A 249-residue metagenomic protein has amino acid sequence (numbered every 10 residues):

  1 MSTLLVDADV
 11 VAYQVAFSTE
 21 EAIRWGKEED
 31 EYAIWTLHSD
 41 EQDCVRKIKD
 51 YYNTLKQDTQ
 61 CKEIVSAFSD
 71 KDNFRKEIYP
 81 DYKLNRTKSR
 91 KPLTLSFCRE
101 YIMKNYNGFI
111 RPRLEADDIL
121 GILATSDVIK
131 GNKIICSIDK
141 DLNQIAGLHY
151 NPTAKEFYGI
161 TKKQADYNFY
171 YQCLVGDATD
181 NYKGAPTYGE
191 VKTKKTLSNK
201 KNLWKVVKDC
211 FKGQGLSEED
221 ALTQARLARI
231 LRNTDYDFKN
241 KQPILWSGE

Functional and structural regions predicted by a protein language model:
M1-V65, S69, K76: Non-catalytic, usually N-terminal nucleic-acid engagement modules in DNA/RNA processing proteins
Q14-F17, R75-D81, Q144-L148, K194-K195: A short acidic (Asp/Glu
T19-E21, N73-N85, I230-N233: A short secondary-structure junction motif
K27-E31, W35, T59-C61, N85-E249: Extended two-metal-dependent nuclease catalytic cores across DNA- and RNA-processing enzymes
T54, N73, I78-Y79, P92-L95: Conserved phosphate/metal-binding and DNA-contacting active-site motifs used in DNA phosphodiester-bond processing
D70-F74, K140-D141: Short, internal active-site loops enriched in acidic
